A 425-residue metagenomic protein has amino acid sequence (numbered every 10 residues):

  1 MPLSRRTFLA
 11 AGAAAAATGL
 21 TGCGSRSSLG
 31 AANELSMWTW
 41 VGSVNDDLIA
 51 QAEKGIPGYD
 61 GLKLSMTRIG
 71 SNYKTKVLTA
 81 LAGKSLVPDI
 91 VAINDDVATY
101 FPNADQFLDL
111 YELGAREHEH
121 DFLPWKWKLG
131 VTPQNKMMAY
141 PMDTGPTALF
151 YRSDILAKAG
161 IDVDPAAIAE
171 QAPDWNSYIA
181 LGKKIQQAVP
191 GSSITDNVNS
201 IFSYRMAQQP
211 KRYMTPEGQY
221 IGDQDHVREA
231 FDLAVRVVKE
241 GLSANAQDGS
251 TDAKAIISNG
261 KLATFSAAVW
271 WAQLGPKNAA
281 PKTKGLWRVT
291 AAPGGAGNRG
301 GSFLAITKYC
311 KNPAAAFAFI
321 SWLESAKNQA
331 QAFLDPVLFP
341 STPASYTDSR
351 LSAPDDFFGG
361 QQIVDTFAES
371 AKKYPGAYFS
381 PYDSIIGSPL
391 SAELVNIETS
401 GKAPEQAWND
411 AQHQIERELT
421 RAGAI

Functional and structural regions predicted by a protein language model:
P2-T99, H118-E119, A314-A315, K327 (+4 more regions): Conserved N-terminal structural module of periplasmic/extracytoplasmic solute-binding proteins
E53, A98, I201-Q209, H226-A318: Extracytoplasmic/periplasmic substrate-binding proteins
G58-R68, S85-V87, D162-A167, E217-Q219 (+2 more regions): A local structural motif
T67-K76, D96, Q171-S177, N245-N259: Short helix-initiation/N-cap motifs at beta->coil->alpha
D95-A148, N176, L286-R288, E369: Hinge/lid segment of periplasmic solute-binding proteins
T132-I201, R212-N245, K308-A314, K402-N409: Helix-loop-helix "hinge/cap" segment bordering the ligand-binding cleft or interdomain interface
M138-A139, Q186-V198, A326-P336, E418-I425: Bilobed periplasmic-binding protein-like "clamshell/Venus-flytrap" ligand-binding domains
K254, Q273, S302-S384: Mature extracytoplasmic/periplasmic domains
